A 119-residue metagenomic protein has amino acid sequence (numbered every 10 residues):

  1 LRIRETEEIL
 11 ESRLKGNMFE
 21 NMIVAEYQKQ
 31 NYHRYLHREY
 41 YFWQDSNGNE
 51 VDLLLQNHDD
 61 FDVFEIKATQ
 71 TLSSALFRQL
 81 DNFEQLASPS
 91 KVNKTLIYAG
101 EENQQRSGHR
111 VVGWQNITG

Functional and structural regions predicted by a protein language model:
L1-G119: A cross-kingdom feature that marks ATP-driven nucleic-acid transaction machinery
